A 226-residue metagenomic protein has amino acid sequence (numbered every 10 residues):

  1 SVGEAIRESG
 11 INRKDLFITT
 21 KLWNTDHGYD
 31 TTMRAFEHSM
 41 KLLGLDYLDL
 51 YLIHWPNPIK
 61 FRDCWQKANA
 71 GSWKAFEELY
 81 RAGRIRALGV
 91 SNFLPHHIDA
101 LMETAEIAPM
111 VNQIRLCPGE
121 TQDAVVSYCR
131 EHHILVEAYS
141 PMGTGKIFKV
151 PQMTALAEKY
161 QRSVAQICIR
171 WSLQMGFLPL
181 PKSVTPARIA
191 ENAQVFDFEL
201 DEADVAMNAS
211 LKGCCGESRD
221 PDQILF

Functional and structural regions predicted by a protein language model:
S1-L16, M33, G71, G143 (+2 more regions): N-terminal binding-site loop/beta-alpha segment at the start of enzyme catalytic domains that lines or forms
G3-R13, M40-D46, L101-A105, V126-H132: Acidic (Asp/Glu)-rich catalytic clusters
R13-D26, Y47-P56, L116: A short, structured active-site edge motif that brings together acidic residues
D15, L45-L48, I85, P109: Local beta-strand N-terminus motif with an aromatic residue
L22-D30, K60-W65: Active-site mouth loops of central-metabolism enzymes
G28-L43, L94-D99, E120-T121: Short, acidic/polar
T32-I53, E78-A82: CE4/NodB-like, metal-dependent polysaccharide N-deacetylase domain that modifies extracellular/periplasmic N-acetylated
W55-S218, D222-F226: Beta/alpha (TIM)-barrel catalytic core signal, keyed to glycine-rich beta->alpha loops juxtaposed to Asp/Glu that bind
